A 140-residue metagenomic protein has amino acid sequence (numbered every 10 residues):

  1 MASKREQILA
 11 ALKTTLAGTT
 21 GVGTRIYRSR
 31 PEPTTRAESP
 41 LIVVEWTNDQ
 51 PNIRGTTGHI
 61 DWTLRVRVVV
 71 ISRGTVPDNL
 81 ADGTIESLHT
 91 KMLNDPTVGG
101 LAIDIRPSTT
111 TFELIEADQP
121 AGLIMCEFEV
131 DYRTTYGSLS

Functional and structural regions predicted by a protein language model:
M1-T35, W46-S140: Charged, amphipathic alpha-helical segments and their flanking helix caps
P40-I42, W46: Membrane-embedded alpha-helical bundles of multi-pass transporters/translocases, especially carrier/permease families
